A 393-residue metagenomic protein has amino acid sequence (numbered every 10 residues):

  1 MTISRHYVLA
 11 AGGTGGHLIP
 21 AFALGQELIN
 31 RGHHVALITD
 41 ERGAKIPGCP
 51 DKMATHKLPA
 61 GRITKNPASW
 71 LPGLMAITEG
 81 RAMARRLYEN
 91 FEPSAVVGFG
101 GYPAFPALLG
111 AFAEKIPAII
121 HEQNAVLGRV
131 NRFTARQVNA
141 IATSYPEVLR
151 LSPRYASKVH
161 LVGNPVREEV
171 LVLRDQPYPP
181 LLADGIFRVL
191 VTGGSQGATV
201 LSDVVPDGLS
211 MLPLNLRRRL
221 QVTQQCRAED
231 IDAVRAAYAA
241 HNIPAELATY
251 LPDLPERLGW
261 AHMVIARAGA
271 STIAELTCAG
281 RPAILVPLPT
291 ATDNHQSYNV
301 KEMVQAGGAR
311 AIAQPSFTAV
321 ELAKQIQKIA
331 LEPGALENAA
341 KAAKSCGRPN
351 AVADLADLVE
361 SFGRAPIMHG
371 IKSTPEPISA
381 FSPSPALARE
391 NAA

Functional and structural regions predicted by a protein language model:
I3-G12, I29-E79, V162, A228-D230 (+1 more regions): Conserved nucleotide-sugar phosphate-binding/catalytic loop shared by glycosyltransferases and other
H17-R31: Short amphipathic alpha-helix
N30, I38, G43-M53, D175-V264 (+5 more regions): Donor-nucleotide binding loops and adjacent catalytic segments primarily of GT-B fold Leloir glycosyltransferases
H34, R42-A44, A54, F112-D175: Active-site-proximal region of nucleotide-activated glycan assembly enzymes, centered on histidine/acidic-rich loops
M83-V97, A104-I119, R132-Q137: Glycosyltransferases and closely related glycan-assembly transferases that use nucleotide-activated donors
E92-A95, G259-A274, R281-P282, Q327: Acidic donor-binding loop of glycosyltransferase active sites
I116-P117, H262-M263, G280-L288, G308: Structural loop-to-beta junction motif characteristic of Rossmann-like glycosyltransferase folds
A335-P349: A short, well-ordered alpha-helix in the C-terminal region of glycosyltransferases
